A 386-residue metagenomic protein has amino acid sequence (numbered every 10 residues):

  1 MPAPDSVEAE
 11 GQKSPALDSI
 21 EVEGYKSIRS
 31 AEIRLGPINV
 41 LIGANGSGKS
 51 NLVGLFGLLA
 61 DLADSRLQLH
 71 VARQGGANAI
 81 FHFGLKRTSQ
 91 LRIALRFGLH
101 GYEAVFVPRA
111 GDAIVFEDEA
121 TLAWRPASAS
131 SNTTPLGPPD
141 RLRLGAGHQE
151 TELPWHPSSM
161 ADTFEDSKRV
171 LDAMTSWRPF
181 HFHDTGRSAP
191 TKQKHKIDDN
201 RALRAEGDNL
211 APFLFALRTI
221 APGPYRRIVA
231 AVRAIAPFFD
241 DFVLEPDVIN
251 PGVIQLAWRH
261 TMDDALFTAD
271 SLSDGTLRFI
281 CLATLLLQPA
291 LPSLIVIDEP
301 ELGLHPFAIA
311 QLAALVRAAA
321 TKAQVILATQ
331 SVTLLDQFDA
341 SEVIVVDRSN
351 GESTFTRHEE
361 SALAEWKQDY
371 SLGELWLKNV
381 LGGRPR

Functional and structural regions predicted by a protein language model:
M1-P2, G11-R29: N-terminal pre-Walker A segment at the start of P-loop NTPase domains
P2, K13, Q311-R386: C-terminal lobe/lid and adjacent interdomain/linker elements of RecA-like ASCE P-loop ATPase modules
S30-G36, L287-A290: Phosphate-binding P-loop
P37-Q74, E206, F279-I280, A328-S331: Phosphate-binding glycine-rich loops of NTP-binding sites
G43, E299-L304, L334: ABC ATPase nucleotide-binding domain "signature" loop
V53-V115: Conserved P-loop NTP-binding catalytic core
G98-A234: Electropositive, glycine-dotted interaction segments that contact anionic polymers or phosphate-rich ligands
G223-R226, A230-L287, L294, P300-A310: Conserved ABC ATPase signature
